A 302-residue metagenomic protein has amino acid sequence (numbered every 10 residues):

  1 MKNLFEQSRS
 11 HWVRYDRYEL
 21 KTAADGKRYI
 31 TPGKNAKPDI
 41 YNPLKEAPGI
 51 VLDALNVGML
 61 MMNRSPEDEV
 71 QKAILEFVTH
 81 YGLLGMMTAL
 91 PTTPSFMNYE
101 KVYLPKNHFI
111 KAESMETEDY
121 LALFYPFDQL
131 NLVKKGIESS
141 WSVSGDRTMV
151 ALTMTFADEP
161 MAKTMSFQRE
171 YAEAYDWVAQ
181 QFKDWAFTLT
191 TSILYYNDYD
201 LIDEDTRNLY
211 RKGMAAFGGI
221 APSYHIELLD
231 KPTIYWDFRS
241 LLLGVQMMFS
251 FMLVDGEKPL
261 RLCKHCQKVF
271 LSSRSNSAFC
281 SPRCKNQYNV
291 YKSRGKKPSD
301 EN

Functional and structural regions predicted by a protein language model:
M1-F270: Short helix-coil boundary/hinge micro-motifs
G244-N302: BZIP DNA-binding basic region
